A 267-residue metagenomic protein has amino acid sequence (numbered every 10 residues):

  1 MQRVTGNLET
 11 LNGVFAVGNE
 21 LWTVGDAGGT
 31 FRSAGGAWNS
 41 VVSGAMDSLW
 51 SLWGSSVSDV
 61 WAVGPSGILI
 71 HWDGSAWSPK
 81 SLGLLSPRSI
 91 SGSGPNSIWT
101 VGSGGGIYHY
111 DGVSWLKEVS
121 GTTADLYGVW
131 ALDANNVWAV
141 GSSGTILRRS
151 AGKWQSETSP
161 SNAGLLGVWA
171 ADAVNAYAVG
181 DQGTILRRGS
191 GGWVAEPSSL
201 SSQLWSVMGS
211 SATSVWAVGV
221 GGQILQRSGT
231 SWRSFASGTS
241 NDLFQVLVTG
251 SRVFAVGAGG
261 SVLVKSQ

Functional and structural regions predicted by a protein language model:
M1-Q267: Residue-level hotspots at or immediately adjacent to binding/recognition sites across diverse folds
